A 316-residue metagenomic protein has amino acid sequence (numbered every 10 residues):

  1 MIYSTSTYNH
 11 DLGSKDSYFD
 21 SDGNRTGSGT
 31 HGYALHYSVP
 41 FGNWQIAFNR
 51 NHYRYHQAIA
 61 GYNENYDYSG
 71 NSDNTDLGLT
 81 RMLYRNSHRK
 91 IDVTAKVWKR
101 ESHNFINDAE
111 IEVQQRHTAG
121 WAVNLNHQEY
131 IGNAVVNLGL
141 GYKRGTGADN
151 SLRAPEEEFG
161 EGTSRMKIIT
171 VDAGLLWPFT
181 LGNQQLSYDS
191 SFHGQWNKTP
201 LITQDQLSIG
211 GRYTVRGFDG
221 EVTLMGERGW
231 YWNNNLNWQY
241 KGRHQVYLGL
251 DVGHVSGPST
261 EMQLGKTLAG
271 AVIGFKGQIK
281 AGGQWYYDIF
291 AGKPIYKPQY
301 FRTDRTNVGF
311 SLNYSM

Functional and structural regions predicted by a protein language model:
M1-G27, H31-R54, G78: Predominantly transmembrane beta-strands of Gram-negative outer membrane beta-barrel pores used for transport
I2, V93-A95, L248: Beta-strand segments within the central parallel beta-sheet cores of soluble alpha/beta enzyme folds
Y3-T5, H31-Y33, Y37, R50-H52 (+5 more regions): Polar/charged side chains located within well-ordered beta-strands of beta-rich proteins
T5-T7, G29-Y33, H52-H56, N71-T75 (+9 more regions): Transmembrane beta-barrel architecture of outer-membrane proteins
S6-G23, G61-D67, F105-V113, A154-G162 (+3 more regions): Extracellular loop and loop/strand-boundary signature of outer-membrane beta-barrel proteins
H36-P40, N107, E112, R302-N313: Short, electropositive alpha-helical surface patch
P40, Q45-D189, H193-Q195, T199: Transmembrane beta-strand segments of outer-membrane beta-barrel domains in Gram-negative and organellar OMPs
E157-M316: C-terminal transmembrane beta-barrel domains of outer membrane proteins
